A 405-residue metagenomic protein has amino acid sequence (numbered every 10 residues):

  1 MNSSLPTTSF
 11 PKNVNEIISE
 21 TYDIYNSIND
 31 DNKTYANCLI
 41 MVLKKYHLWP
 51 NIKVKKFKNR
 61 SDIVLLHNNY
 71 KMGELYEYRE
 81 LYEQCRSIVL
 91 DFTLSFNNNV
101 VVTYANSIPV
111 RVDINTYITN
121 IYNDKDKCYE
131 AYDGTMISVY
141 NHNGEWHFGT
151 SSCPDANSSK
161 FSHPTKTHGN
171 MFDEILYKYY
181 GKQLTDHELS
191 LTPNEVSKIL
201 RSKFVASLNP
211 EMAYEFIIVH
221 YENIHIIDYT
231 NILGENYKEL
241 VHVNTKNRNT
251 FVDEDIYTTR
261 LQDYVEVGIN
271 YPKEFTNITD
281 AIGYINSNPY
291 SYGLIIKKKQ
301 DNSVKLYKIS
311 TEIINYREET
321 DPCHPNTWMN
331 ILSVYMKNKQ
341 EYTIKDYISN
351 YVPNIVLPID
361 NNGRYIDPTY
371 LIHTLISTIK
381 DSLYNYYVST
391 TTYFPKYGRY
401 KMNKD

Functional and structural regions predicted by a protein language model:
N2-D405: Core nucleotide-handling region used for phosphoryl-transfer chemistry
